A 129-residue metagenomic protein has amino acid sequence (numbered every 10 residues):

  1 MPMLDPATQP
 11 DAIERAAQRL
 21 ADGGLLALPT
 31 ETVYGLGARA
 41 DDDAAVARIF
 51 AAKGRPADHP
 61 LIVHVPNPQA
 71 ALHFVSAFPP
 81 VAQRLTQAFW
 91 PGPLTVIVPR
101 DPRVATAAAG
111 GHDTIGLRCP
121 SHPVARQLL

Functional and structural regions predicted by a protein language model:
M1-L129: Active-site-adjacent structural elements in enzyme catalytic cores
